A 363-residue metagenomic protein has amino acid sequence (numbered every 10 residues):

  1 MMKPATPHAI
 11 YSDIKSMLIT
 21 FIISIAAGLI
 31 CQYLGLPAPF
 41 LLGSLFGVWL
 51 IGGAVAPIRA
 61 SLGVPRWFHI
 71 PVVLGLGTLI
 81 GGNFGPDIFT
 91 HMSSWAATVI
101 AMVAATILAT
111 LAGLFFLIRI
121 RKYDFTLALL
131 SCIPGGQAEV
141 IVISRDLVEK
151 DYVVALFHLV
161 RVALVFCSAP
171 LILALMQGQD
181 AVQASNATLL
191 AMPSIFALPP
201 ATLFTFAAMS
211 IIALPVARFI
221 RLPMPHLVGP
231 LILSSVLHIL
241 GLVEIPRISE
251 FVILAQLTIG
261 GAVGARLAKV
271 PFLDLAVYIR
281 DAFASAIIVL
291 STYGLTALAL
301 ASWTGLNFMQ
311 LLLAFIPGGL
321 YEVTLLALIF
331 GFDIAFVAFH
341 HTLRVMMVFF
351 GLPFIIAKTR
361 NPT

Functional and structural regions predicted by a protein language model:
M1-I22, L129, V153, Q177-P200 (+1 more regions): Intrinsically disordered, low-complexity non-transmembrane regions of multi-pass membrane transporters
M2-W67, G75-D87, F196-P271, S291-L298: Structural signature of multi-pass alpha-helical membrane transport proteins
A56-S61, I80-W95, L111-D124, L298 (+1 more regions): Transmembrane alpha-helix boundary signature
I70-G81, A105-T106, C132-I141, V162-S168 (+4 more regions): Small-residue-rich segments of transmembrane alpha-helices in multi-pass membrane proteins, especially helix faces
G85-S94, L175-A197, G241-R247, L273: Membrane-interface helix termini and inter-helical loops of multi-pass transporters
A112-Y123, V165-N186, L298-T304, M347-T363: Juxtamembrane and boundary regions of transmembrane helices in multi-pass small-molecule transporters and channels
I120-V160, F308-H340: Alpha-helical membrane segments and immediately flanking helix-loop junctions that form or couple to the substrate/ion
G135-V140, V154-Q177, T292, L320-E322 (+1 more regions): Membrane-embedded alpha-helical segments of transport systems, primarily multispan ion/solute transporters
